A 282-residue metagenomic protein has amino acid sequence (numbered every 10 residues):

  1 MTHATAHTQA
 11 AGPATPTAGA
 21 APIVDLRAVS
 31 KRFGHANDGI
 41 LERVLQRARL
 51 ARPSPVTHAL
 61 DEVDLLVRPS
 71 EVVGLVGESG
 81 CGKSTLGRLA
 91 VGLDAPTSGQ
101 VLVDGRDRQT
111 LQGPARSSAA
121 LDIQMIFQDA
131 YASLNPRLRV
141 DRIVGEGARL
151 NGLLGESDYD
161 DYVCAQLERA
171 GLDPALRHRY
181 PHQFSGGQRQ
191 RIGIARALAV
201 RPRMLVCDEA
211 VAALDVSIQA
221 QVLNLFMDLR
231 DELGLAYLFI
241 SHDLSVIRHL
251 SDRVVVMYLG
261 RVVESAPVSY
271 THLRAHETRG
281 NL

Functional and structural regions predicted by a protein language model:
R43-R47, D158-A175: Conserved ABC ATPase "signature" region
L50-S54, R108-Q124, L138, R142 (+3 more regions): ABC ATPase NBD coupling module
C81, T271-T278: Conserved small/polar residues in nucleotide/adenosyl-binding loops
V91: Helix-to-loop junction immediately C-terminal to a conserved catalytic motif
A199-R203: A short, proline-enriched helix->beta-strand linker immediately N-terminal to the Walker B motif in ABC-type P-loop
